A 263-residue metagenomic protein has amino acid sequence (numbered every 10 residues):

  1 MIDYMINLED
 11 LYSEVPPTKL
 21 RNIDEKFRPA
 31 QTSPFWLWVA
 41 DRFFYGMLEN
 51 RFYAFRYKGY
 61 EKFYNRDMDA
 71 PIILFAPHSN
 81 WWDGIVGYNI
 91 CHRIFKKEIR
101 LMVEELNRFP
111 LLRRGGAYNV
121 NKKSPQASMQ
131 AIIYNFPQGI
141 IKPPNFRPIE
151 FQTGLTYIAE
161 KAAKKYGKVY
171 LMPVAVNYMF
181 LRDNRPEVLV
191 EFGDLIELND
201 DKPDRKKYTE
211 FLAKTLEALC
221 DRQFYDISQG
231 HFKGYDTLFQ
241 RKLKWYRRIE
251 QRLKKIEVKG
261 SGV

Functional and structural regions predicted by a protein language model:
I2-V15, L20-I23, M129-V263: Non-catalytic C-terminal accessory region of glycerolipid acyltransferases and related lyso-lipid remodeling enzymes
R21, R66-S124: Catalytic core of membrane glycerolipid acyltransferases/transacylases, capturing the structured, soluble-facing
D24-Y45: Helix-enriched interaction subdomains in cytosolic or periplasmic regions, typified by TIR/SEFIR signaling/NADase cores
W38, F44-H78: Helix-to-loop junction immediately C-terminal to a conserved catalytic motif
D41, Q126-Q130: Short, well-ordered alpha-helical scaffold segments within catalytic/effector domains
E49-F52, K96, L112-R114, Y166: Short, well-ordered coil/turn elements that cap or connect secondary structure elements
Y53, K122-Q126, Q152: A conditional alpha-helix N-cap/helix-loop micro-motif detector
Y64-N65, F109-P110, F180-N184: Short glycine/serine/proline-enriched coil/turn segments at secondary-structure junctions
